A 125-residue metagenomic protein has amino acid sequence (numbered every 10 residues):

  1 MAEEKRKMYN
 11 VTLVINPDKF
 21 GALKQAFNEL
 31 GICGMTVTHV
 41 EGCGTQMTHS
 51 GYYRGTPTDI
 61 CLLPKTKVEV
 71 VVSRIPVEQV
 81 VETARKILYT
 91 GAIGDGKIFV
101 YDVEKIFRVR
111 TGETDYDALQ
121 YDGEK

Functional and structural regions predicted by a protein language model:
M1-K125: Positively charged, small/polar-rich N-terminal and surface patches that mediate targeting and assembly and bind
